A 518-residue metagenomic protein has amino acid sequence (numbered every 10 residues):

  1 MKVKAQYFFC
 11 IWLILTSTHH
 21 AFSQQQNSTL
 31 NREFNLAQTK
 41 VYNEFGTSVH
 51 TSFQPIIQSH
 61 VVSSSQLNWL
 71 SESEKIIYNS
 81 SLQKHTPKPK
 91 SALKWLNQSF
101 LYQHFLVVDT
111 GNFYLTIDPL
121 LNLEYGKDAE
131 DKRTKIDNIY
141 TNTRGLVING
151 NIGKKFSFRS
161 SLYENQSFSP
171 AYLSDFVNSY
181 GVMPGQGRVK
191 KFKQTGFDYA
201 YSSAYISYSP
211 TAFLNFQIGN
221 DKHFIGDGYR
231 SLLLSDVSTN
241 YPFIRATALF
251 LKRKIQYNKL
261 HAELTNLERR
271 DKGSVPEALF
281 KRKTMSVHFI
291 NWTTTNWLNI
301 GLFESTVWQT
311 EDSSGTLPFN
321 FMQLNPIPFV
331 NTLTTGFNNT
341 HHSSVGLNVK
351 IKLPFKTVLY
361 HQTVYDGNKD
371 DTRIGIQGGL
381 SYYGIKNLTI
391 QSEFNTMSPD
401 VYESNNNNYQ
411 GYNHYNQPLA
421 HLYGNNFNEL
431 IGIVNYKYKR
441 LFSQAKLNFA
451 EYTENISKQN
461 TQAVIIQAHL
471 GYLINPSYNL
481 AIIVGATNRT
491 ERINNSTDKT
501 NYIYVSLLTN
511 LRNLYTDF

Functional and structural regions predicted by a protein language model:
M1, F9-W12, D118, S161 (+3 more regions): Residue-level marker of intrinsically disordered, low-complexity segments enriched for small/polar residues
M1-S28: Bacterial Sec-dependent N-terminal signal peptides
F8, H20-A21, F113, P119 (+1 more regions): Short linear motifs in intrinsically disordered/low-complexity regions
T16, T141, T211-A212, K283 (+4 more regions): A broadly tuned, weak detector of single residues within folded domains
Q25-N299, E304-T306, T310, G378-S404 (+2 more regions): Outer-membrane beta-barrel channel domains
Y199, T293-T294, L298-F518: Exposed, low-structure sequence patches enriched in small/polar residues
